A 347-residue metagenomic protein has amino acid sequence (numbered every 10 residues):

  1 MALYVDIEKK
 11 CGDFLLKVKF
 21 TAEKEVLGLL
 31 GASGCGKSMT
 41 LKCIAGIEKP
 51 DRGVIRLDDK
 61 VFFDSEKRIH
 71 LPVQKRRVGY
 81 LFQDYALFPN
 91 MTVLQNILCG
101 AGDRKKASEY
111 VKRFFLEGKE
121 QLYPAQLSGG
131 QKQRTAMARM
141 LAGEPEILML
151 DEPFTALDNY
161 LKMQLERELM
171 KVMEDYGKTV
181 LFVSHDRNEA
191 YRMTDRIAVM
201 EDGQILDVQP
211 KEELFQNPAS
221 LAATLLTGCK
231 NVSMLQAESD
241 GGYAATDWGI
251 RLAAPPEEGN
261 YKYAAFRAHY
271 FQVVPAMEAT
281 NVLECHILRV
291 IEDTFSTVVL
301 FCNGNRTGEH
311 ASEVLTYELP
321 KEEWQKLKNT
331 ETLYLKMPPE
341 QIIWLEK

Functional and structural regions predicted by a protein language model:
Y4-A32, S38-M39, G46-K49, K60-V61 (+2 more regions): Non-catalytic connector elements of ABC transporters
K60-S65, R104-K119, K171: Conserved ABC ATPase "signature" region
F62-G79, L214: ABC ATPase NBD coupling module
Y123-L127, Q131-Q133: Conserved ABC ATPase signature
A142-E146: A short, proline-enriched helix->beta-strand linker immediately N-terminal to the Walker B motif in ABC-type P-loop
L148-E152: Catalytic Walker B motif of ABC-type/P-loop ATPase nucleotide-binding domains
E174, S184-G249: Internal alpha/beta loop-helix hairpins
